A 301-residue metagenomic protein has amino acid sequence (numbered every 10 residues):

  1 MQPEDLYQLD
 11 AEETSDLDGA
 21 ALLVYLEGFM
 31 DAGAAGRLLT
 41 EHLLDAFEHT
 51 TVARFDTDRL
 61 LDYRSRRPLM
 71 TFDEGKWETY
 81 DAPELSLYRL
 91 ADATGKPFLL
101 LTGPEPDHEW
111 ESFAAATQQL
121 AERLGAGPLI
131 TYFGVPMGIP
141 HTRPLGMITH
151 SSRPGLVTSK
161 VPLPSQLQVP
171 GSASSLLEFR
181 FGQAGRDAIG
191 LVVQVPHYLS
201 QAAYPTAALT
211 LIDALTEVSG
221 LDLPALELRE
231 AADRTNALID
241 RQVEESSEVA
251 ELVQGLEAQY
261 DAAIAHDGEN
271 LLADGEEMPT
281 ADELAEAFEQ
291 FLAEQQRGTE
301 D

Functional and structural regions predicted by a protein language model:
M1-G103: N-terminal short beta-loop-beta anion/metal-coordinating cradle
V24-Y25, L101-G103, T131-F133, V192-Q194: Short beta-strand segments
L26-M30, L100-W110, K160-Q168, Y198-A202: Flexible, glycine/proline-enriched loop segments at strand-loop-helix junctions that form or flank small-ligand binding
A34-L38, H108, S112, S172 (+4 more regions): Conserved active-site and cofactor/substrate-binding residues in soluble primary-metabolism enzymes
K96, P104-G155, L177: Internal, conserved structured core segments that host functional sites
G138-V218, D222: Catalytic cores of processing enzymes, dominated by hydrolases/peptidases, characterized by acidic/His-rich
L199-D301: A conserved C-terminal secondary-structure "cap"
